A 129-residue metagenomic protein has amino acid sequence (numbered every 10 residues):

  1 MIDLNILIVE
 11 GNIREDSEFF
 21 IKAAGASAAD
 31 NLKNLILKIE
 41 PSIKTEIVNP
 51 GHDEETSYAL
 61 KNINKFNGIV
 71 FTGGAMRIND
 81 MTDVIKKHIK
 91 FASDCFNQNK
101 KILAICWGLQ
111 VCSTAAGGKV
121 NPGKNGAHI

Functional and structural regions predicted by a protein language model:
M1-K90, D94-Q98: N-terminal beta1-alpha1 cap of cysteine-dependent amidohydrolase-like domains
N12, A75, G108-L109, G126: Short, flexible active-site-adjacent loop segments at beta-strand->alpha-helix junctions, enriched in small/polar
R77-I78, G108, C112, N121: Short, electropositive, low-hydrophobicity segments enriched in small/polar residues
M81, I105, G123-K124: Short capping loops/turns at secondary-structure boundaries
F96-A116: Catalytic nucleophile loop
T114-I129: A conserved active-site-flanking secondary-structure segment within enzyme catalytic domains
